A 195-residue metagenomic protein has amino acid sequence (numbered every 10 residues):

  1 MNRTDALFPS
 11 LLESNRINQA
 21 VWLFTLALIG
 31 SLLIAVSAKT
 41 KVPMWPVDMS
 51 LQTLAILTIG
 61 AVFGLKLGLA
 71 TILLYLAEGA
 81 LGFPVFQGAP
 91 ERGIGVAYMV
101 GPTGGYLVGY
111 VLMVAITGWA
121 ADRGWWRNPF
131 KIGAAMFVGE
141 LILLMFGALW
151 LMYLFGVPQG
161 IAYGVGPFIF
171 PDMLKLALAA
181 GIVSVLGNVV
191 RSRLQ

Functional and structural regions predicted by a protein language model:
M1-T71: Hydrophobic transmembrane alpha-helices
N2-N15, W22, L28-I29, R92-L143: Short helix-perturbing small/polar motifs within transmembrane alpha-helices
S14, N18, W22, M44 (+11 more regions): Juxtamembrane/transmembrane-helix boundary motifs in multi-pass membrane proteins
L26-S37, I56, G60, T71-G79 (+10 more regions): Alpha-helical transmembrane segments in multi-pass membrane proteins
A38-K41, W45, F63, G82 (+6 more regions): Short helix-capping/hinge motifs at transmembrane helix termini and TM-loop junctions
K41-A115: Alpha-helical membrane segments and adjacent membrane-interface helices in multi-pass membrane proteins
R123-Q195: Membrane-embedded alpha-helical hairpins and interfacial helices in multi-pass inner-membrane proteins
